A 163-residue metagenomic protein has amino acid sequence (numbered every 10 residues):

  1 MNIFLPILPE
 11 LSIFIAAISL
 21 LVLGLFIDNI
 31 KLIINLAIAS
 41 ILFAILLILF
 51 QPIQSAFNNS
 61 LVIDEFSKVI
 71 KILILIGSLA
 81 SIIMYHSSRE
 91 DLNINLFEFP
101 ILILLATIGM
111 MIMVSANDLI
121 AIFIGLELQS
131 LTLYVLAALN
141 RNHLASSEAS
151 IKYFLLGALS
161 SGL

Functional and structural regions predicted by a protein language model:
M1-L163: Alpha-helical transmembrane segments of multi-pass membrane proteins predominantly involved in bioenergetics
